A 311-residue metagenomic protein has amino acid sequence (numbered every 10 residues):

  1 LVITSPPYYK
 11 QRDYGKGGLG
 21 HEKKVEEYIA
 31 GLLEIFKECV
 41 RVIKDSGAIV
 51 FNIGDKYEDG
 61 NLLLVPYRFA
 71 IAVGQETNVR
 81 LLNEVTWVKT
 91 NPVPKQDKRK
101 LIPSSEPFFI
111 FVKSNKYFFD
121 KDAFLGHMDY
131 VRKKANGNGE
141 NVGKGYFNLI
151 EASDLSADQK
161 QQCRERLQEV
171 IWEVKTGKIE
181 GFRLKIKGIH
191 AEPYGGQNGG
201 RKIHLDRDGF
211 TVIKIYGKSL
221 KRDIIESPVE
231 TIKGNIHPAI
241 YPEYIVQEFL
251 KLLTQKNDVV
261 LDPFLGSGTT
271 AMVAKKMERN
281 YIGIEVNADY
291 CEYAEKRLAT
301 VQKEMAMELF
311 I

Functional and structural regions predicted by a protein language model:
L1-Y293, V301: Core catalytic lobe of class I
E295-I311: S-adenosyl-L-methionine
